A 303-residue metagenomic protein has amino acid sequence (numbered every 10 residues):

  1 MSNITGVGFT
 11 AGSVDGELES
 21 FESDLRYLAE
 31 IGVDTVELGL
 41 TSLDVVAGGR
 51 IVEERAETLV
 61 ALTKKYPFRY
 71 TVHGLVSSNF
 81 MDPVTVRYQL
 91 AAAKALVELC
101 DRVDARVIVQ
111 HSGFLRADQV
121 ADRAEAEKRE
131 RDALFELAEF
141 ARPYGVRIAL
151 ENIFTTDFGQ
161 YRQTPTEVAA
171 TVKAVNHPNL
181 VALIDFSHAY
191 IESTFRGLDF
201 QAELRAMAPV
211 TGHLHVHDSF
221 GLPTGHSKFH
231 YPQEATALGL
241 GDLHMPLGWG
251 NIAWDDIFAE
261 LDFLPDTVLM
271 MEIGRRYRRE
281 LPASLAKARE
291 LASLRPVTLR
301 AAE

Functional and structural regions predicted by a protein language model:
M1-A105, V181, L291-E303: N-terminal pre-domain/capping segments
M1-T5, E22, Y27-A29, R106 (+1 more regions): Histidine-acidic metal/acid-base catalytic patches
G8, T71, I108-V109, A149 (+2 more regions): Structural detector of well-ordered beta-strand residues that form the stable sheet scaffold of enzyme domains
T10-D15, G39-L43, L75-S77, G113-L115 (+4 more regions): Active-site beta-loop-alpha junctions enriched in small/polar residues
D15-E19, G49, A124-R129, T156-T166 (+3 more regions): Active-site glycine- and acidic-residue-rich loops that bind and position anionic ligands or nucleotide-like cofactors
V36-L38, I108, I148, L214 (+1 more regions): Hydrophobic residues within beta-strands of alpha/beta enzymes
R55-L75, R131-A141, A169-V175, I252-I257: Alpha-helix-loop-beta-strand connector modules within alpha/beta enzyme cores
D82-A182: Active-site acidic/histidine proton-transfer and metal-coordination neighborhood in alpha/beta enzyme cores
